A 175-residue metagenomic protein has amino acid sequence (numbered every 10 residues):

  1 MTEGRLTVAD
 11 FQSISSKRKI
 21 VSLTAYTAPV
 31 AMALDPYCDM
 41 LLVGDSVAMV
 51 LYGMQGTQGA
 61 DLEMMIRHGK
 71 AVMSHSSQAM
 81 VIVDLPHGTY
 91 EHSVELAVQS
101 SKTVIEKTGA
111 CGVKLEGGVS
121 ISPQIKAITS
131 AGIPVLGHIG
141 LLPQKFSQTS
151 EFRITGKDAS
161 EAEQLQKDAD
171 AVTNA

Functional and structural regions predicted by a protein language model:
T2-A175: Alpha/beta enzyme core
